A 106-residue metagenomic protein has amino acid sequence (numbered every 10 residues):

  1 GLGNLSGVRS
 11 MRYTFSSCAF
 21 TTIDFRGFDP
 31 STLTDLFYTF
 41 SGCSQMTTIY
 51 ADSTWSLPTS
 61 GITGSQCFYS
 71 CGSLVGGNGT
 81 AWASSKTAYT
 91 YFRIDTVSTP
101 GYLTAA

Functional and structural regions predicted by a protein language model:
G1-A106: Negatively charged
